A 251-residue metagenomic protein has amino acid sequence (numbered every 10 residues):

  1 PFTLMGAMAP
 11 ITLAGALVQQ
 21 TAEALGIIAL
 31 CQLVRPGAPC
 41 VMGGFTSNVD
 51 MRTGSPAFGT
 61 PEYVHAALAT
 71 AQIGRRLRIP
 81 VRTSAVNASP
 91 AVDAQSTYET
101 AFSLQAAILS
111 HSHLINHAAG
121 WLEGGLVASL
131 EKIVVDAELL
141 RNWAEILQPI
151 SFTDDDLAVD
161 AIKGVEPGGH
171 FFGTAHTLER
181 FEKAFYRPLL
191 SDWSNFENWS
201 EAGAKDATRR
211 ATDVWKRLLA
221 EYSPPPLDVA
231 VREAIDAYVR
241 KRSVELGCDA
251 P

Functional and structural regions predicted by a protein language model:
P1-L139: Glycine-rich anion/phosphate-binding loop at the beta-strand->alpha-helix junction
E131-P251: Catalytic-core signal marking the mid-to-C-terminal active-site face
